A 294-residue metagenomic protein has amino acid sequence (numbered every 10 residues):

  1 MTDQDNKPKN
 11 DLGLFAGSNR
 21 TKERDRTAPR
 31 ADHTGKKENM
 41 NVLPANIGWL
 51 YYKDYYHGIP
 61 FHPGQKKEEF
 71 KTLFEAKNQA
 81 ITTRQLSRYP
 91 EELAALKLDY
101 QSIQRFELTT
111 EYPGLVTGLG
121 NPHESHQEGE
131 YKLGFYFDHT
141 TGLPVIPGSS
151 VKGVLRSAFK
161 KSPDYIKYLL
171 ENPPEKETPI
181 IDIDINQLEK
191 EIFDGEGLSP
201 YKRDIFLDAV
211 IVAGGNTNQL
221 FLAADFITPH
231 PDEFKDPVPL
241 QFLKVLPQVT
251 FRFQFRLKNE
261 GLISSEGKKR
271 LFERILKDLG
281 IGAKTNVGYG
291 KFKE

Functional and structural regions predicted by a protein language model:
M1-E294: Basic, Gly/Ser/Thr-rich N-terminal segments that form RNA-phosphate-binding interfaces in CRISPR RAMP
